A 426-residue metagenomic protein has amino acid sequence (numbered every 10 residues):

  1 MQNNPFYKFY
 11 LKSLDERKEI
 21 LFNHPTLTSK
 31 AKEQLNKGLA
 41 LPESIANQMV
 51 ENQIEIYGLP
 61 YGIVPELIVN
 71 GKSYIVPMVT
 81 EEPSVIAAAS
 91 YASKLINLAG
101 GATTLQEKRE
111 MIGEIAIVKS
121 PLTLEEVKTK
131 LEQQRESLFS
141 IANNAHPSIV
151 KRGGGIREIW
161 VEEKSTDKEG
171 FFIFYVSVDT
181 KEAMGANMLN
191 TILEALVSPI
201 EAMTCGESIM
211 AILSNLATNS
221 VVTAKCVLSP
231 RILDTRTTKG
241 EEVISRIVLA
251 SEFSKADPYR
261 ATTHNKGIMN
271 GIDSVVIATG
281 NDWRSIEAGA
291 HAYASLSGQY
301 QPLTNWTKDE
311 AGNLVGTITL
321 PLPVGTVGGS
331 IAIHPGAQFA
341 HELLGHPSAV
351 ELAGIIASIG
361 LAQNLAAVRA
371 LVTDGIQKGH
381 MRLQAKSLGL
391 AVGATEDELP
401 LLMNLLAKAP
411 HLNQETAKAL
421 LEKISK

Functional and structural regions predicted by a protein language model:
M1-Y74, M78, E82, A102 (+4 more regions): Acidic/polar, glycine-rich intrinsically disordered N-terminal extensions of enzymes
L35, G101-E107, A145-E158, M203-N215 (+7 more regions): Flexible, glycine/charged-enriched surface loops at secondary-structure junctions
A46-E51, E55-E169, I173-S177: Small-residue-rich
Q48, I56-L59, V64, E169-V176 (+2 more regions): Short, hydrophobic/aliphatic alpha-helical segments
P60-A88, K181-L189, K255-N281, G360-R369 (+1 more regions): Conserved phosphate/anionic-ligand binding catalytic regions in large, soluble enzymes, centered on
A99-E132, E136, A294-A357, Q363: A structural-propensity feature for long, helix-poor, extended segments
E182-M184, L189-G336: Glycine-rich anion/phosphate-binding loop at the beta-strand->alpha-helix junction
L314, P321-K426: Catalytic-core signal marking the mid-to-C-terminal active-site face
